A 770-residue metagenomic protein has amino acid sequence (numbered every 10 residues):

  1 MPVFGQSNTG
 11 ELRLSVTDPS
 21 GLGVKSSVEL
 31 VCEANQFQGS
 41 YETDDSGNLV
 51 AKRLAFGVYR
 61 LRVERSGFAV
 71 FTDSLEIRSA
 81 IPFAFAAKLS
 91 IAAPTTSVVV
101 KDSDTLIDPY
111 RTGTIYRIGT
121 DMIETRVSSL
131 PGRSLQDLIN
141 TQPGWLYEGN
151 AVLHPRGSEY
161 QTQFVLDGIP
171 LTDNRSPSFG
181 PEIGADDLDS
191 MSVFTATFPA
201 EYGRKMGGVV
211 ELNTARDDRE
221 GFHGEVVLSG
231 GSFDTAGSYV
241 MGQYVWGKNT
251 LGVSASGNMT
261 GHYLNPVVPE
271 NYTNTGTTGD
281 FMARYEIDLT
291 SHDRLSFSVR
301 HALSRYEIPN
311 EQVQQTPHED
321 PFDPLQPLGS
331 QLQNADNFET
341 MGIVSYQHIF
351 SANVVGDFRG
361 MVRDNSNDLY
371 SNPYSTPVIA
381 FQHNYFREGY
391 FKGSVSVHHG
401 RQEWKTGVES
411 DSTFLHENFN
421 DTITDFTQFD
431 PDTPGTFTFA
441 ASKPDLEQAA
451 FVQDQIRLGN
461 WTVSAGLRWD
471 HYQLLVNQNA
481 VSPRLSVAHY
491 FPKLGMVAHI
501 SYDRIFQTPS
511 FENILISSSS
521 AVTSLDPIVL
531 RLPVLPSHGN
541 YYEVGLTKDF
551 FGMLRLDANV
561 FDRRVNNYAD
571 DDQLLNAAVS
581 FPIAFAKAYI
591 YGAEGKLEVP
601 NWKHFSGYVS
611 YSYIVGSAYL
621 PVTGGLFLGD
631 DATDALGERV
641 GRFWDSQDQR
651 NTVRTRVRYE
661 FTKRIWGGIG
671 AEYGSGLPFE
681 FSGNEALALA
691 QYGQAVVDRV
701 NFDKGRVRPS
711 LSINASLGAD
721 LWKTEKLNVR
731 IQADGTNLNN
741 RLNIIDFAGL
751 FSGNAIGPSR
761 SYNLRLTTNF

Functional and structural regions predicted by a protein language model:
V3-G113, T172: Periplasm-facing N-terminal accessory domains of Gram-negative outer-membrane beta-barrel systems
L54, R664, E672-G693, V707-S712 (+1 more regions): C-terminal beta-signal and adjacent terminal beta-strands/loops of Gram-negative outer-membrane beta-barrel proteins
F68-A69, D73-K88, T96-P199, V209 (+4 more regions): Periplasmic N-terminal accessory/gating domains of Gram-negative outer-membrane beta-barrel systems
D173, D186-T195, P199-F281, L289-D293 (+1 more regions): Outer-membrane beta-barrel translocator/receptor signature
G276-F414, R555-D557: Outer-membrane beta-barrel domain signature, strongest for Gram-negative TonB-dependent receptors and also present
E311-T316, S366, H416-D421, T427-Q428 (+7 more regions): Surface-exposed extracellular loop regions of Gram-negative outer-membrane beta-barrel proteins, predominantly
D357-M361, N367-L369, Y490, P533-Y591 (+3 more regions): Membrane-embedded beta-barrel scaffold of Gram-negative outer-membrane proteins
R457-T462, V560-R564, I583-S682: Gram-negative outer-membrane beta-barrel transporters
